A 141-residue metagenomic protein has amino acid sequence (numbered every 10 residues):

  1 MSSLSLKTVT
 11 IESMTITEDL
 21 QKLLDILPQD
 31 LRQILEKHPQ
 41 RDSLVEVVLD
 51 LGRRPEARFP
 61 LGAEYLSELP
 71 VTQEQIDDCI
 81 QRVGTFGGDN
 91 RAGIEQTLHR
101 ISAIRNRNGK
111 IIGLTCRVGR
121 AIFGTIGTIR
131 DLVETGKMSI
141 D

Functional and structural regions predicted by a protein language model:
M1-T97: N-terminal accessory targeting/assembly segments
S67, C79-M138: P-loop NTP-binding catalytic core
D141: Conserved structured catalytic cores and adjacent interaction surfaces of nucleotide-binding/hydrolyzing enzymes
